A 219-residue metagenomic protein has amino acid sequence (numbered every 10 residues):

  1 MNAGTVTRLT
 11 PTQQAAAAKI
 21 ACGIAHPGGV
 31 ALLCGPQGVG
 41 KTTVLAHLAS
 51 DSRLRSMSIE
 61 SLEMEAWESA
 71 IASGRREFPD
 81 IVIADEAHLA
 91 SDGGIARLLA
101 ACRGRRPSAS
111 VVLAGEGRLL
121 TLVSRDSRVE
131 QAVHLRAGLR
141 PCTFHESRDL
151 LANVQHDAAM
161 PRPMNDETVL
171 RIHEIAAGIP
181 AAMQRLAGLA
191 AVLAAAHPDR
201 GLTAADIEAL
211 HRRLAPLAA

Functional and structural regions predicted by a protein language model:
T5-T12, G38, T42-S50, R128 (+3 more regions): C-terminal alpha-helical "lid" subdomain
Q14-I24: Pre-Walker A adenine-sensing motif
G23-L45: Walker A/P-loop nucleotide-binding motif
G29, E77-V82, R106-A114: Loop/turn-to-beta-strand initiation segments
S56-E77: Short glycine-rich substrate-engagement loop in P-loop NTPases that contacts/grips substrate
S73-G94: Conserved P-loop NTPase "ATPase switch" module shared by AAA+ and STAND
L89-S127, A137: Sensor-1/coupling segment of RecA-like P-loop NTPase cores
H134-S147: Conserved AAA+ ATPase "SRH/arginine-finger" region at the nucleotide-binding site
